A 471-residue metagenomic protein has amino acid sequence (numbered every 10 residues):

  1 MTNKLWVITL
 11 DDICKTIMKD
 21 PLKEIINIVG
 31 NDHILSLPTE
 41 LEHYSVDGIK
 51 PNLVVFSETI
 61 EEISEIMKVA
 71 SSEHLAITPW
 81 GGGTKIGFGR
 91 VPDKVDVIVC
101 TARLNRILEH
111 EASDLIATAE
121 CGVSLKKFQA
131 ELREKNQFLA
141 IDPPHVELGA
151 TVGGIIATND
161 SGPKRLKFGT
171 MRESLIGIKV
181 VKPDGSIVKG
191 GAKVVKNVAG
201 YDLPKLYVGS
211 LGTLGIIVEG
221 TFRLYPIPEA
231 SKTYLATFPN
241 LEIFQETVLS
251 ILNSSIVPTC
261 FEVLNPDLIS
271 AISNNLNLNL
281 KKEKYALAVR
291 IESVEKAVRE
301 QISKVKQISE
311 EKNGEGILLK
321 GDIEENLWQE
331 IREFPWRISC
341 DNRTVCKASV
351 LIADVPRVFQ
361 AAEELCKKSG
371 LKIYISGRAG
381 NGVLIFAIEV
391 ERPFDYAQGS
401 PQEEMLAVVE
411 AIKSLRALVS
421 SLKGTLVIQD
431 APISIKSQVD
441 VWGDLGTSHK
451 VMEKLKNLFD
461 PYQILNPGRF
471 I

Functional and structural regions predicted by a protein language model:
D12-K68, S72-L75, T84-L115, D322-T344 (+1 more regions): N-terminal flexible segment immediately upstream of the FAD-binding catalytic core in FAD-dependent oxidoreductases
C14, A236-I243, E295-K296, K347-V358: Short, surface-exposed ligand-recognition loops at beta-strand->loop->(often short) alpha-helix junctions that present
D20-E24, L241-A271, I352-G370, L406-V419: Short amphipathic alpha-helix segments
I25, S45-I77, V95, T101-E147 (+4 more regions): N-terminal glycine-rich flavin-associated loop
L75, G82, G89-D96, A102 (+3 more regions): Conserved glycine-rich FAD pyrophosphate-binding loop
A157, I176-I338: C-terminal substrate-binding/cap subdomain adjacent to the FAD-binding core in PCMH-type and related FAD-linked
